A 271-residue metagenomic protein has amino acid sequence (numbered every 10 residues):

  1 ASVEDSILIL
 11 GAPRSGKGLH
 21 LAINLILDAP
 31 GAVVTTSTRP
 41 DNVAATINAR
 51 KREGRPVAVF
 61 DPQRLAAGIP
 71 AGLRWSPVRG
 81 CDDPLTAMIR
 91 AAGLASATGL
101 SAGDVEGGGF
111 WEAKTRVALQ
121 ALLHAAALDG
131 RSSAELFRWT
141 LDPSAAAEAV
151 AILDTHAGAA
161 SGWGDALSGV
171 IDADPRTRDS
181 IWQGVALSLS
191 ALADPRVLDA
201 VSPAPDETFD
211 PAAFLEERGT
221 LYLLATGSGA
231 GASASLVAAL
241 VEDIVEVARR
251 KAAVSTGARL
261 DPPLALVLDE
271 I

Functional and structural regions predicted by a protein language model:
V3-I271: P-loop NTPase motor domains
